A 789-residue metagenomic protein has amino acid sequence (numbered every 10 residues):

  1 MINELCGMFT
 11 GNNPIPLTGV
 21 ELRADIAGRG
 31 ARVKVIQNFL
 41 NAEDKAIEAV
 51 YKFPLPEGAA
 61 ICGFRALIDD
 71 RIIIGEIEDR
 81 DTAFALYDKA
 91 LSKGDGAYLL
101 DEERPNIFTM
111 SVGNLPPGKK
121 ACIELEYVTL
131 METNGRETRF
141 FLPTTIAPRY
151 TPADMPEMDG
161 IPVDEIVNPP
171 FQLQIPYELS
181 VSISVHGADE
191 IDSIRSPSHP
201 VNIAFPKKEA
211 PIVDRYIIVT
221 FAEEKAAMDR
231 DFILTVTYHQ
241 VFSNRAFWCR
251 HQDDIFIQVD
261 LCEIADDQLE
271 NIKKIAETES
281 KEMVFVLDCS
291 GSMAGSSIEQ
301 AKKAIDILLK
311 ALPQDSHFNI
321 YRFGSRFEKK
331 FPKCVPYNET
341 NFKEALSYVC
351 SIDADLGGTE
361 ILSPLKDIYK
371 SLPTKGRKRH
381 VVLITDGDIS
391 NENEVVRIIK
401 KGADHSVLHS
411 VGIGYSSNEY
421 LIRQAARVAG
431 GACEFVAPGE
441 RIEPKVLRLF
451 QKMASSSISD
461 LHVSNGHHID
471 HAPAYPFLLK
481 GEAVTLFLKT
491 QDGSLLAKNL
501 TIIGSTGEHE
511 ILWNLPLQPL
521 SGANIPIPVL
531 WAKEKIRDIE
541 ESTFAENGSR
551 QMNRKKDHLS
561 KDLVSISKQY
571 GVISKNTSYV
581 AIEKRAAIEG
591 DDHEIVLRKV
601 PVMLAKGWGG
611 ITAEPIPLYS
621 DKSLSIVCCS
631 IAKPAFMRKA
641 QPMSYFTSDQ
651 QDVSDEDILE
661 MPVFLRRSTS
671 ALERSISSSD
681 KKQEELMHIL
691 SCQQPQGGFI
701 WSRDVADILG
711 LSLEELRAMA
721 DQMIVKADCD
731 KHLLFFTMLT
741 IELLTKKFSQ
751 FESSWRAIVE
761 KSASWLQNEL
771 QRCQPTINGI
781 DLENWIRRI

Functional and structural regions predicted by a protein language model:
M1-R29, T740: N-terminal, polar/Ser/Thr-rich
R23-R32, F39-N41, N114-K120, Q172 (+1 more regions): Short, solvent-exposed beta-strand/turn "edge" segments of beta-rich domains on protein surfaces
Q37, L125, A426, L488-Q491 (+1 more regions): Residue-level signature of catalytic and energy-coupling elements of molecular machines, predominantly ATP/GTP-dependent
N38-K45, F53-L55: Asparagine-centered strand-capping/turn motif at beta-strand->loop junctions
G63-L99, E124-V286, E440, S459-K639: An acidic, Ser/Thr-enriched
A85-A97, E277-A294, D306-D388, E392-V411 (+2 more regions): Short, charged loop segments at secondary-structure junctions
P200-A204, I398, S416-S456, D460-H462 (+4 more regions): Von Willebrand factor A/integrin I-like adhesion domains
S625-Q641, Y645, I658-L659, F664-I789: Preference for long, amphipathic alpha-helical scaffolds in soluble/luminal domains and all-alpha bundles
